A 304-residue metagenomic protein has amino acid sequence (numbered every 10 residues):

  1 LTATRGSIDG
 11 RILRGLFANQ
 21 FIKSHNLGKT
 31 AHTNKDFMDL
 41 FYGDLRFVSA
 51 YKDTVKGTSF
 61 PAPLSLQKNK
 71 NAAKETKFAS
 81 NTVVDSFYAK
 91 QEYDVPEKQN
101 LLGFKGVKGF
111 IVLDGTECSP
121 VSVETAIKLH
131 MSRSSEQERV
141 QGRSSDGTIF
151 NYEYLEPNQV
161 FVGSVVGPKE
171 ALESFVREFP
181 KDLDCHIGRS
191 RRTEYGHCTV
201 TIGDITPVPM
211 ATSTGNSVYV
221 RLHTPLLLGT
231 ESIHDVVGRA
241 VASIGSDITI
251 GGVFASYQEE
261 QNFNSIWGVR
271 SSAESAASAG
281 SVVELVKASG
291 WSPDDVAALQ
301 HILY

Functional and structural regions predicted by a protein language model:
L1-Y304: Basic, Gly/Ser/Thr-rich N-terminal segments that form RNA-phosphate-binding interfaces in CRISPR RAMP
